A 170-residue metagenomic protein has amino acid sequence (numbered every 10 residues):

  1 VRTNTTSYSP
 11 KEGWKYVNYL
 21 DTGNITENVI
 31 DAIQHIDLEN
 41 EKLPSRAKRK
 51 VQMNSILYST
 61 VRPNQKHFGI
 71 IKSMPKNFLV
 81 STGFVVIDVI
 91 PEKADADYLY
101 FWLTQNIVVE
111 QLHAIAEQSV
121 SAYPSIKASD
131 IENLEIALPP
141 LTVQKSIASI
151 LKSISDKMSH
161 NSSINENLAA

Functional and structural regions predicted by a protein language model:
V1-E12, L20-S59, I71: Sequence-specific dsDNA recognition surfaces
V1-K11, A137-A170: Non-catalytic DNA-recognition/assembly elements of restriction-modification systems
T6-S7, H67-G69, S119-A122: A short, acidic/glycine-rich surface segment
Y16: Acidic/aromatic/glycine-rich contiguous surface patches that form carbohydrate-binding/processing clefts and analogous
T22, V89, I136-L138: Hydrophobic residues in beta-strands and at strand termini
R46-R49, M53-V108: A short beta-sheet element
N64, F78-V85, Q118-A148: A short glycine-rich beta-alpha junction/loop motif
D95-D130: Short, positively charged
